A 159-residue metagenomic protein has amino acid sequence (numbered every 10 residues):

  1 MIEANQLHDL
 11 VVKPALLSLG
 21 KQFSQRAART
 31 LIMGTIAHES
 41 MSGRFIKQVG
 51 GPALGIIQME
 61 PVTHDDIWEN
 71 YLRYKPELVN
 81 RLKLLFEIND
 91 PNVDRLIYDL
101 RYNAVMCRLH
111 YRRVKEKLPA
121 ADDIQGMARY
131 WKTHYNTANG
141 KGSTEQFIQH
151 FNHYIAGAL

Functional and structural regions predicted by a protein language model:
I2-L17, F23, G34-K115: Peptidoglycan-targeting cell-wall enzymes and recognition modules
R26-G34, D122-W131: Alpha-helical scaffolds flanking conserved acidic
E39-K47, N136-E145: Secretory-pathway/luminal and periplasmic proteins that interact with or process carbohydrate-rich
I97-V105, A121-Q125, K141, E145: Short, amphipathic alpha-helical segments
V114-D122: Inter-helical turn/loop segments and adjacent helix faces that build the functional surface of alpha-helical bundle
T144-L159: Long, charge-rich low-complexity segments
